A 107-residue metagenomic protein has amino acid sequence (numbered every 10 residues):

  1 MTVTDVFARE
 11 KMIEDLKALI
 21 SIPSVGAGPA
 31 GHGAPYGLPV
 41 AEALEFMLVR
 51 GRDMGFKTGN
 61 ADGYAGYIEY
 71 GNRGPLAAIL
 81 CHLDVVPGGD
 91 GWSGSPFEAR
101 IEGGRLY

Functional and structural regions predicted by a protein language model:
T2-Y107: Acidic/His- and Gly-rich active-site-bordering loop/insert found across diverse amide/peptide-bond hydrolases
